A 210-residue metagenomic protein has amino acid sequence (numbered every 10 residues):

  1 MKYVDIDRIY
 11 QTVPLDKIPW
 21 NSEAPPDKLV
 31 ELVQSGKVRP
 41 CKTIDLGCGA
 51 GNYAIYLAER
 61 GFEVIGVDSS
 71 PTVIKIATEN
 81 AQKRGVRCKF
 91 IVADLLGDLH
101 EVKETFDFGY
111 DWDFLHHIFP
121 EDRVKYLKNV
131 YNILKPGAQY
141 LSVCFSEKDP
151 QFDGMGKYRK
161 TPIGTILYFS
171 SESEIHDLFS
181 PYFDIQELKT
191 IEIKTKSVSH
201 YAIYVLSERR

Functional and structural regions predicted by a protein language model:
M1-I44, A50-V102, I118-N129, Q139-R210: Class I (Rossmann-like) S-adenosyl-L-methionine-dependent methyltransferase catalytic domain, capturing the SAM-binding
Y110: A conserved beta-strand element that flanks and buttresses the S-adenosyl-L-methionine
D113-H117: Short catalytic micro-motifs in class I SAM-dependent methyltransferases
